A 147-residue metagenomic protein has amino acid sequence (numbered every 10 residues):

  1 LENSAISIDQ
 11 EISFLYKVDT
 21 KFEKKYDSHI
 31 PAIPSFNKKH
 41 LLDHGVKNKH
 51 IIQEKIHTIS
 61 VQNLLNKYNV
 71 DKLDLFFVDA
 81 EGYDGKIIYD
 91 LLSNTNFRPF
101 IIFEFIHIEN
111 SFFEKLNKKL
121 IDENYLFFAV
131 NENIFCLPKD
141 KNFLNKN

Functional and structural regions predicted by a protein language model:
L1-N147: Phosphate/nucleotide-binding beta-alpha loop and adjacent structural elements of enzyme active sites
